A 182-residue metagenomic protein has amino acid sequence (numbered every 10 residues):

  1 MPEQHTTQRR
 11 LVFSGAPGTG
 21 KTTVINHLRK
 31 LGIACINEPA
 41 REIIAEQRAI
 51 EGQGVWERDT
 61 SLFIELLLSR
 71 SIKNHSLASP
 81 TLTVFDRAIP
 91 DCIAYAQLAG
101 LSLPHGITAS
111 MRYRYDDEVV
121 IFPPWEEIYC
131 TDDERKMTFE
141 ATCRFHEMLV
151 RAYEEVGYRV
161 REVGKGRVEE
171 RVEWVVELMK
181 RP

Functional and structural regions predicted by a protein language model:
M1-R9: Extreme N-terminal, non-catalytic leader segments that precede Walker-type/kinase nucleotide-binding cores
F13: Hydrophobic anchor at the beta1->P-loop junction of P-loop NTPases
G18: Walker A (P-loop) phosphate-binding loop of P-loop NTPases
K21: Conserved lysine of the Walker
N26-R70: Conserved substrate/cofactor phosphate-moiety recognition/catalytic segment in nucleotide-dependent phosphotransferases
L62-R114: Glycine-rich phosphate-binding loop used to anchor ATP phosphates in small-molecule kinases, encompassing both
G100-G166: A glycine- and Lys/Arg-enriched "phosphate-lid" helix/loop adjacent to the NTP-binding pocket of small-molecule kinases
